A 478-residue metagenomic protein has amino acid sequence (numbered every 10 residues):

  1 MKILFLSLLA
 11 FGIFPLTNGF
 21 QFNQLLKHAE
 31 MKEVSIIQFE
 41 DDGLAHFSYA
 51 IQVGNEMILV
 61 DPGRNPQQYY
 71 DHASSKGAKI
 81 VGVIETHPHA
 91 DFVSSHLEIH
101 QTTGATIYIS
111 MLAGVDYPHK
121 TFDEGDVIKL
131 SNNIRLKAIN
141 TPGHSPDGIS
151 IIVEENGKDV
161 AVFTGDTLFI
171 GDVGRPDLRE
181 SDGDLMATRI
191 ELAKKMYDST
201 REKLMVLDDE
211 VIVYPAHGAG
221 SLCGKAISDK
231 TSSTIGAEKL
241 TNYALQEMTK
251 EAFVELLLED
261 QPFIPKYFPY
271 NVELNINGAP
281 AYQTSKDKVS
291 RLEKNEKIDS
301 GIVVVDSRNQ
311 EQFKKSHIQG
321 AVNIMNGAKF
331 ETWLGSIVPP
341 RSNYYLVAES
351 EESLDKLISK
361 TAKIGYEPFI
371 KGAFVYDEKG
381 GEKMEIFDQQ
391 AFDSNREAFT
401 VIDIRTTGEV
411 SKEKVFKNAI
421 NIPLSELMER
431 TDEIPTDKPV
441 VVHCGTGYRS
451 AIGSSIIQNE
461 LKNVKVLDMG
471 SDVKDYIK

Functional and structural regions predicted by a protein language model:
F11-E30: Bacterial Sec-dependent signal peptides at the C-terminal "C-region" and cleavage site
L25-L26, K32-E33, G54, Q67 (+5 more regions): Metallo-beta-lactamase
M31-K79, I151-G165, G171: Conserved beta-strand hairpin/beta-sheet module of binuclear metal-dependent hydrolase folds, prominently
L59-D61, I80-H89, Y108-L112, N140-G143 (+5 more regions): Active-site neighborhood of phospho(di)ester-bond hydrolases with catalytic His/Asp-centered motifs
P62-R64, P88, L112, S145 (+6 more regions): Active-site metal-binding loops of divalent metal-dependent hydrolases
N65-Y108: Active-site metal-binding motif and surrounding structural segment of the metallo-beta-lactamase
S145-F263: Metallo-beta-lactamase
R175, M186-I190, A237-E273, Q310-K478: Rhodanese-like catalytic fold shared by cysteine-dependent sulfurtransferases and DSP/PTP-type phosphatases
